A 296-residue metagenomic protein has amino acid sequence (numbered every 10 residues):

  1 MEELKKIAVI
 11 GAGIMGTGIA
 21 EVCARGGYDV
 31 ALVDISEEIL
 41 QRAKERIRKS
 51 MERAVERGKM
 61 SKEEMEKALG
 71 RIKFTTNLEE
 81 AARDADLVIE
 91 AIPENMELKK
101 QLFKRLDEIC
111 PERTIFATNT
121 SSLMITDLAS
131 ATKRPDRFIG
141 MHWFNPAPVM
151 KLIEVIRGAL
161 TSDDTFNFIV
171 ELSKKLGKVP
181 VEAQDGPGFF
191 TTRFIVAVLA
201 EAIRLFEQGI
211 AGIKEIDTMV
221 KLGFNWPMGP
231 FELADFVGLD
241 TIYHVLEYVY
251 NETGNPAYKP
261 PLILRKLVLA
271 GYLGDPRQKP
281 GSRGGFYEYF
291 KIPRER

Functional and structural regions predicted by a protein language model:
M1-R53, R57, I109: NAD(P)+-binding Rossmann beta1-loop-alpha1 motif at the extreme N-terminus of oxidoreductases
E2-E3, G26-Y28, N167, K174-D185 (+2 more regions): NAD(P)-dependent Rossmann-like dehydrogenase/reductase catalytic/cofactor-binding core
E3, S36, S61, S162 (+1 more regions): Helix N-cap / loop-to-helix initiation motif
I7, R25, A68-L87, F168 (+2 more regions): Amphipathic alpha-helical segments at domain termini/boundaries
Y28, R83, P146-V155, P227-M228 (+1 more regions): Acidic/polar active-site rim loop that often engages polyanionic ligands
A31, K73-T75, I89, I139 (+1 more regions): Hydrophobic/aromatic beta-strand patches that form the interior of the parallel beta-sheet core in alpha/beta enzyme
I35, I39-R42, V55-F116, L123: Rossmann-like NAD(P)-binding element
I115-Q184, T192-R193: Rossmann-fold dinucleotide-binding core
